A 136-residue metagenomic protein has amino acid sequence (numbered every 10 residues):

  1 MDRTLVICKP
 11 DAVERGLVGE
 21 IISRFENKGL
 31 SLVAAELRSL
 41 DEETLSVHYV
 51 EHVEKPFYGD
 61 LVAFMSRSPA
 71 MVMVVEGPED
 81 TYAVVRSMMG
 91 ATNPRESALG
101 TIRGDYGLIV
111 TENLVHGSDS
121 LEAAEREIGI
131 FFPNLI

Functional and structural regions predicted by a protein language model:
M1-I136: Non-catalytic terminal and connector segments of soluble metabolic enzymes
